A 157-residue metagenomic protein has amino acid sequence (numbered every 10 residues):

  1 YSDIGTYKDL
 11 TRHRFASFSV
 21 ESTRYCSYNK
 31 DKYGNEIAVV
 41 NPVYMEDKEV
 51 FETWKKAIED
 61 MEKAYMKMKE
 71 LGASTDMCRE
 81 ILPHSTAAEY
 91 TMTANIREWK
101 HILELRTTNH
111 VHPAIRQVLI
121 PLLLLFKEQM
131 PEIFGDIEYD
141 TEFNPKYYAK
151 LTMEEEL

Functional and structural regions predicted by a protein language model:
Y1-L157: Family-specific signature for flavin-dependent thymidylate synthase
